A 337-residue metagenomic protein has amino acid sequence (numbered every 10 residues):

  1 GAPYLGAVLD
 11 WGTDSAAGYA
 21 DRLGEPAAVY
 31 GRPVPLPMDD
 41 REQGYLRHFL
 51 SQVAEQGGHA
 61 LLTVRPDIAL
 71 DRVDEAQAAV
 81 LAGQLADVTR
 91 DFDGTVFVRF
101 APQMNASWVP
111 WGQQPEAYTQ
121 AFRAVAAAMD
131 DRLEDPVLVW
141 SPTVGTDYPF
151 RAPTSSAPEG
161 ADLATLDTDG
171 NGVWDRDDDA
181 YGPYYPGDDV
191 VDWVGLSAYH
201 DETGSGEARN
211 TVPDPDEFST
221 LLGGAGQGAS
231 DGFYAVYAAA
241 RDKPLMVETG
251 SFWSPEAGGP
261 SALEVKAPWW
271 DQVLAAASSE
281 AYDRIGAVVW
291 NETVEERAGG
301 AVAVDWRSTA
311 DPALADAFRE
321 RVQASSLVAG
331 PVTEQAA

Functional and structural regions predicted by a protein language model:
G1-G12, V96-F97, K243-A337: Substrate-binding cleft of secreted/luminal carbohydrate-active enzymes
G1-G44: Boundary/entry segment of secreted carbohydrate-active catalytic domains
A16-E25, G44-L61, G83-D93, P183-D189 (+2 more regions): Acidic (Asp/Glu)-rich catalytic clusters
Y30, V98, D192-V194, V288: Conserved, mostly hydrophobic/aromatic
L36-V144, P158-N171, D175, D305-A310 (+3 more regions): Substrate-binding cleft of extracellular glycoside hydrolase catalytic domains
G44-R65, Y199-A257: Glycoside hydrolase catalytic-domain groove-lining segments
A78-G83, D162-P183, S219-A235, D271: A Trp-anchored, charged/polar loop motif used as the substrate-binding/catalytic surface of acyl/ester-handling
A127-D178, W193, G226, D242-P255 (+1 more regions): Aromatic-lined carbohydrate-recognition surfaces of secreted/lumenal glycan-active proteins
